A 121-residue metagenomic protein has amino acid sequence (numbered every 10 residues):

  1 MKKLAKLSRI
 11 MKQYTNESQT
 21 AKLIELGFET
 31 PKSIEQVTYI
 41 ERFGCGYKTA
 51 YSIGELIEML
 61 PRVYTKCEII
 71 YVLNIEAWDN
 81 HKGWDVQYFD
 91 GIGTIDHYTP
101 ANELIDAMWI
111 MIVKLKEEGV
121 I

Functional and structural regions predicted by a protein language model:
K2-K48, S52: Charge-rich, low-complexity N-terminal segments
K3-L4, S18-T20, I69, A77 (+1 more regions): Intrinsic disorder/low-complexity segments enriched in polar/small residues
L7-I10, L26-P31, M59, V63 (+3 more regions): Low-complexity, intrinsically disordered/propeptide-like segments
A21, I57, I105-M108: Generic structural signal for individual residues within well-ordered alpha-helical segments across diverse proteins
E29, Q36-N102: N-terminal segment of the canonical double-stranded RNA-binding domain
H97-I121: Ampiphathic alpha-helical segments that act as solvent-exposed interaction surfaces
